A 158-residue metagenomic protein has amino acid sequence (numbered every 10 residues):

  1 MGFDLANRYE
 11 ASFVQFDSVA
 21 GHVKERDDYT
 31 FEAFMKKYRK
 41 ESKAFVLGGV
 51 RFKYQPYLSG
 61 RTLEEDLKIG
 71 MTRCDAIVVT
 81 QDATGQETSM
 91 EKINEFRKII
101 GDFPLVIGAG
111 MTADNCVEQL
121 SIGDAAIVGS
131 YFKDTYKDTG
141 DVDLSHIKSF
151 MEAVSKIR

Functional and structural regions predicted by a protein language model:
M1-A76: Conserved anion-binding
M1-D4, A20-S42, Q81-I100, A113-E118 (+1 more regions): Active-site-adjacent beta->alpha loops and helix N-cap segments on the catalytic face of soluble alpha/beta enzymes
M1-E10, R61-K68, K98-G101, L105-G129: Catalytic cores of alpha/beta
S42, R73, G101-F103, I157: Helix C-cap/helix->beta junction micro-motif
V50-I93, F132-H146: Glycine/Thr-rich beta-alpha phosphate-binding loop at enzyme active sites
M151, R158: Expand to "…catalyze enediolate/carbanion chemistry for C-C bond making/breaking, isomerization, decarboxylation
